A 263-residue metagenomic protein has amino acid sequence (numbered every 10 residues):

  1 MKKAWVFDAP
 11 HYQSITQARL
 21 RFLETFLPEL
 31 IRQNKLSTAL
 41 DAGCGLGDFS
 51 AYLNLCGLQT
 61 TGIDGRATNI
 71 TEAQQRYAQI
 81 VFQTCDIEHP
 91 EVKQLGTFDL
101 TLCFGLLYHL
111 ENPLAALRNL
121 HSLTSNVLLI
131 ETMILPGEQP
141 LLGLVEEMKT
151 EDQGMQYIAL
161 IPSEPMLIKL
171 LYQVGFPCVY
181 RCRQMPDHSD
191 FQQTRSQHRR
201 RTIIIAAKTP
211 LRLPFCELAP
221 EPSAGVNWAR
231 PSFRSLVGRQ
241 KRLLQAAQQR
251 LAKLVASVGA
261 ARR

Functional and structural regions predicted by a protein language model:
M1-F98, F104, R199-Q249: Conserved N-terminal segment of class I S-adenosyl-L-methionine
L100-N112: A short SAM/SAH-binding and catalytic strip from SAM-dependent methyltransferases
L114-V127, I134: A short glycine-rich, Lys/Arg-flanked "PGG" loop and its adjoining helix->strand segment in the class I
I130-D152: Conserved class I S-adenosyl-L-methionine
Q139-L144, Q192-T194, E217-L218: Short aromatic-enriched loop/helix-cap "lid" or pocket-rim segments at secondary-structure transitions that line
I158-R181: Short alpha-helix
P177-T209: Conserved catalytic loop of SAM-dependent methyltransferase domains
A246, R250-R263: Low-complexity, charge- and small-residue-enriched intrinsically disordered regions
